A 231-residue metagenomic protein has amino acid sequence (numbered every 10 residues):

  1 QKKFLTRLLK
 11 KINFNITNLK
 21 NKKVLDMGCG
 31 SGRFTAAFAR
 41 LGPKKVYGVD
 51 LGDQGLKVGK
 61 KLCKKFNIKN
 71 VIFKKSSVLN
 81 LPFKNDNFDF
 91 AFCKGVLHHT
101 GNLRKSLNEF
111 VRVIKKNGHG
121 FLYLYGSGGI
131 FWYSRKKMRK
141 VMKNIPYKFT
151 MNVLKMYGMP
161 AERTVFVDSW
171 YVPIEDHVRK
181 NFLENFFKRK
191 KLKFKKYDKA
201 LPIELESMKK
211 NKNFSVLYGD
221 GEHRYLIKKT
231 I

Functional and structural regions predicted by a protein language model:
Q1-K20, A37: Conserved alpha-helix/loop element of class I SAM-dependent methyltransferases that forms part of the SAM/SAH-binding
K22-G28: Conserved class I S-adenosyl-L-methionine
L25, R33-L79: Class I SAM-dependent methyltransferase SAM/SAH-binding core
L79-F90: A short acidic, Gly/Pro-enriched loop at the edge of an enzyme's catalytic core that lines a small-molecule cofactor
F90-G101: A short SAM/SAH-binding and catalytic strip from SAM-dependent methyltransferases
R104-K116: A short glycine-rich, Lys/Arg-flanked "PGG" loop and its adjoining helix->strand segment in the class I
H119-T150: Conserved class I S-adenosyl-L-methionine
F166-N181: Acceptor-substrate binding/catalytic loop of class I
